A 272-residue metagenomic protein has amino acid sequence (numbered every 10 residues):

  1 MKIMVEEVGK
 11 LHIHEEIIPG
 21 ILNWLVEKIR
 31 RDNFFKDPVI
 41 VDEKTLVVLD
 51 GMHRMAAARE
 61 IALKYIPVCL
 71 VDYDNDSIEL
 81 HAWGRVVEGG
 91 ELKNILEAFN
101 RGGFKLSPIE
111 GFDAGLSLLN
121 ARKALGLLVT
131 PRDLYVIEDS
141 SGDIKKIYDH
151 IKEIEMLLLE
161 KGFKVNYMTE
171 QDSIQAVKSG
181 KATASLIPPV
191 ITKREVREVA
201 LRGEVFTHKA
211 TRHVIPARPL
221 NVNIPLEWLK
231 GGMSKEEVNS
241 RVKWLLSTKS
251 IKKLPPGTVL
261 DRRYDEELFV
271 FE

Functional and structural regions predicted by a protein language model:
M1-K44, H53, R59, L63-K64 (+1 more regions): Short alpha-helix boundary/capping and kink motifs at helix termini
V47: Basic, Lys/Arg-rich alpha-helical nucleic-acid-recognition elements, primarily the DNA-binding modules of transcription
H53-R54, T192: Catalytic-loop motifs flanking and including active-site residues across diverse enzymes
Y65, L70-E272: Solvent-exposed functional surfaces
